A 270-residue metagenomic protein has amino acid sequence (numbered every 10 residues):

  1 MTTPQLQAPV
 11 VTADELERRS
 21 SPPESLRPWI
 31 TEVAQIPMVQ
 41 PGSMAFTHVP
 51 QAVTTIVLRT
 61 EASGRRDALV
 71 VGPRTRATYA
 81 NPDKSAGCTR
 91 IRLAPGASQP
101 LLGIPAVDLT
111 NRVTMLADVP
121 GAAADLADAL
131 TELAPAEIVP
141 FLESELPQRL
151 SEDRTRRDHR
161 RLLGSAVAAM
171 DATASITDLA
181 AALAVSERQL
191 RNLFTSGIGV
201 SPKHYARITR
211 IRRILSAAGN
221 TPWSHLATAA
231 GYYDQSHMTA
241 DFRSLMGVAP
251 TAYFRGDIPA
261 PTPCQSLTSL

Functional and structural regions predicted by a protein language model:
M1-E187, V200-P202, S216, P222-Y233 (+1 more regions): Alpha-helical bundle regulatory/interaction domains
P140-P147, N192-T195, R243: A broadly conserved amphipathic alpha-helix scaffold signal in soluble, globular proteins
F194-V200, F242-T251: A secondary-structure capping/hinge motif
A227, T239, M246: Ser/Thr-glycine-rich phosphate-binding loops at phosphate-binding pockets of nucleotides, nucleotide cofactors
